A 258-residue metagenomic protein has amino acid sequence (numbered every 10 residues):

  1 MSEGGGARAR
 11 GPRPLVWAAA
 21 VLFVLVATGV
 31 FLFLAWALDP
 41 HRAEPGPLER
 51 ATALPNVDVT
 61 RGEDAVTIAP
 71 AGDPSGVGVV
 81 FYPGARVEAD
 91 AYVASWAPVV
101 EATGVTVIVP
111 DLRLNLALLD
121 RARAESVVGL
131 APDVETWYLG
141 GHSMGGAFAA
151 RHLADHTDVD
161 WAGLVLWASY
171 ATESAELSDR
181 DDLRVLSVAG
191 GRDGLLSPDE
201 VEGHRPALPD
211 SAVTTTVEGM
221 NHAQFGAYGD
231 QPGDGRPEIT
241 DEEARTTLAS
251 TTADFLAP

Functional and structural regions predicted by a protein language model:
S2-N56: N-terminal membrane-anchoring alpha-helices
S75-A85: Short beta-strand element of the alpha/beta-hydrolase
A85-S95, P198-D199: The serine-hydrolase catalytic nucleophile loop
W96-A117: Conserved alpha/beta-hydrolase
G140-A149: Gly/Ala-rich beta-loop-alpha elbow adjacent to hydrolase catalytic centers
V159-A171: A conserved short beta-strand
D181, S187-A189: Short beta-strand/loop motif that positions the catalytic acidic residue of the alpha/beta-hydrolase fold
A189-E242: Active-site-adjacent alpha-helix of alpha/beta-hydrolase-fold enzymes
